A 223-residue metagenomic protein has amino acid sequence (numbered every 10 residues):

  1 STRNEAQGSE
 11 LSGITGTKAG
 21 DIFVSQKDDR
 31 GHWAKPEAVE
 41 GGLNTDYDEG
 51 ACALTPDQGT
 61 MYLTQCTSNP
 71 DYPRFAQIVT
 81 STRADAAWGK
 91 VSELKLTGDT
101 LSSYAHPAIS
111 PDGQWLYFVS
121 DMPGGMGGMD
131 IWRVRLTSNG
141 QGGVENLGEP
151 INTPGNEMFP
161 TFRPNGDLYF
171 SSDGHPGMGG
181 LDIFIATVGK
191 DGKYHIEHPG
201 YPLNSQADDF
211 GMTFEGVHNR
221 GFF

Functional and structural regions predicted by a protein language model:
S1-F223: Short, conserved micro-motifs composed of acidic
